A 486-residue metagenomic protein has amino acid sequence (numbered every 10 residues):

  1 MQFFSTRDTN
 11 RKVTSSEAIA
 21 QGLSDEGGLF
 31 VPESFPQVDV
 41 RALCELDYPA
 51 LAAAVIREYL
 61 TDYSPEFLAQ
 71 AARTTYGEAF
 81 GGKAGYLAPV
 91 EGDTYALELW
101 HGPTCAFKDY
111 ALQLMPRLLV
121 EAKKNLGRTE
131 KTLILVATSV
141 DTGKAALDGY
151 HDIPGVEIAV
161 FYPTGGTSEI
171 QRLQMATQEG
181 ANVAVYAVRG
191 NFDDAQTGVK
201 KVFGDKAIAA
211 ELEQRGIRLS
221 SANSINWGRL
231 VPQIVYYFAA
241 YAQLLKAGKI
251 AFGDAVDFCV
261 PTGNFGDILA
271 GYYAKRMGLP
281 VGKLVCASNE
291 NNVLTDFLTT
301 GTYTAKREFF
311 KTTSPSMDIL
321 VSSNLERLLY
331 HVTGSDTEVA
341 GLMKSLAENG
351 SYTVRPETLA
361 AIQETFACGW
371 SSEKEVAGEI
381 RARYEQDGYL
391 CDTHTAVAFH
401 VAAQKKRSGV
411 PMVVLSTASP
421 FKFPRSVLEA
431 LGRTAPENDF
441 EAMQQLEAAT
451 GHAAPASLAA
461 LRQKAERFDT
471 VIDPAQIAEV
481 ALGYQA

Functional and structural regions predicted by a protein language model:
M1-A486: PLP-dependent amino-acid enzyme catalytic core
